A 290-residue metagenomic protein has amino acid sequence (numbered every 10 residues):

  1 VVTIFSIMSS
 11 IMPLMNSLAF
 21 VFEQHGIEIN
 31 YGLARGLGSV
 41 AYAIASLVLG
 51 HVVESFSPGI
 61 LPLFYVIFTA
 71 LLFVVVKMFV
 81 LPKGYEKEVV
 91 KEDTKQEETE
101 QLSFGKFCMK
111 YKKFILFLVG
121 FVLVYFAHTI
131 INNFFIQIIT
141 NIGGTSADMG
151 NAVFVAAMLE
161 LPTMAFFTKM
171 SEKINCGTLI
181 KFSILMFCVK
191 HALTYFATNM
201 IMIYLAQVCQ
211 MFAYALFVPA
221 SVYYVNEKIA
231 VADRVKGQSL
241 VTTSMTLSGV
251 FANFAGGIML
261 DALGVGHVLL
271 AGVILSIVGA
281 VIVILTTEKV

Functional and structural regions predicted by a protein language model:
S9-Q24, L216-I229: Intracellular juxtamembrane helix-capping segments at the cytosolic ends of symmetry-related transmembrane helices
H25-L37, S146, I229-V241: Loop-to-transmembrane helix entry/capping segments in MFS-fold secondary transporters and related SLC/MFSD carriers
V53-E54, T163-N175, L260-D261: Helix-to-loop junctions at the C-terminal end of transmembrane segments in multipass secondary transporters
L61-M78, V268-L285: Symmetry-related core transmembrane helices of the 12-TM Major Facilitator Superfamily/SLC fold
L81-L118: Juxtamembrane intracellular "pre-TM" segments in multi-pass secondary transporters
K113-A152: Helix-loop boundary and gating motifs at the non-cytosolic
T178-L193, V273: Structural signature of the two symmetry-related core transmembrane helices
V235-A262: A late C-terminal transmembrane helix in Major Facilitator Superfamily
